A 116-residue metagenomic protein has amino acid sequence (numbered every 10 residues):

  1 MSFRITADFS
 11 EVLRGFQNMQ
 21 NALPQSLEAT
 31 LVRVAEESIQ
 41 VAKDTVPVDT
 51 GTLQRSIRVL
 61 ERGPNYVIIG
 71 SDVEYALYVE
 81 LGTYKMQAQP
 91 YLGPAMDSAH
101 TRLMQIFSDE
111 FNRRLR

Functional and structural regions predicted by a protein language model:
M1-R116: Short, Lys/Arg-rich flexible segments
